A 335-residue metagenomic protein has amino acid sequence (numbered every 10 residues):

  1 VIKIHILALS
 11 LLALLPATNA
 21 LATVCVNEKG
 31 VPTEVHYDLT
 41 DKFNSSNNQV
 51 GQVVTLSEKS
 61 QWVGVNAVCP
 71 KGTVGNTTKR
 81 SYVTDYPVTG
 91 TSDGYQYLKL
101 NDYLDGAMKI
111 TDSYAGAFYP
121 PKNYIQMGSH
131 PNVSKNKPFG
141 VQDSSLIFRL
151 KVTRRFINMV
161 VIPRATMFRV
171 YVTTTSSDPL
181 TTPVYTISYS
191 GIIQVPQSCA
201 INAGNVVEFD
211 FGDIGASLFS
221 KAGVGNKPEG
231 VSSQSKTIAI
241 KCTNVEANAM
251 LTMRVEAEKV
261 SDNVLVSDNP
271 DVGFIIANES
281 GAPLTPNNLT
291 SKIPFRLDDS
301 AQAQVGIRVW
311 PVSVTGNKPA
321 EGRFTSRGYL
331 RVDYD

Functional and structural regions predicted by a protein language model:
V1, A13-L14, V141: Intrinsic-disorder-associated interaction segments
V1-A8: Bacterial N-terminal signal peptides that target proteins for export
L9-S10, A20: Cleavable N-terminal signal peptides
L15-N19: N-terminal signal peptide c-region/cleavage motif recognized by signal peptidases
L21-D335: Mature extracellular/passenger domains of Gram-negative fimbrial/pilin and adhesin proteins
